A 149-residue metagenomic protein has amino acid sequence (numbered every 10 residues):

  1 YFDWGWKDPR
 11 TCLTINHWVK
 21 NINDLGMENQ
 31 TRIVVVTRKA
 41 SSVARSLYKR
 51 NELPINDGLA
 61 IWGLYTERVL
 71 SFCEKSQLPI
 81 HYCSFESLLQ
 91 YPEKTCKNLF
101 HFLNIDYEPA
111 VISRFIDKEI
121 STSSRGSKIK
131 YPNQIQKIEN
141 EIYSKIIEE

Functional and structural regions predicted by a protein language model:
Y1-R10, D24-E28, I135, E141: PAPS-dependent sulfation machinery
F2, I33, V43, N56 (+1 more regions): Catalytic phosphate/metal-binding cores of nucleic-acid and nucleotide-processing enzymes, i.e., regions that mediate
K7, T11, M27-Y48, W62: Conserved phosphate-donor/acceptor-positioning beta-strand/loop module used by diverse small-molecule
C12-N16, P92: Short, well-ordered alpha-helical microsegments
I15-N23: Distinct, well-ordered alpha-helical segments
Y48, I55, L70-K75, Y82 (+2 more regions): PAPS-dependent sulfotransferases, especially Golgi type II membrane carbohydrate sulfotransferases
P54-G63: A short acidic, glycine-rich active-site loop that binds or catalyzes chemistry on phosphate/adenosine moieties
